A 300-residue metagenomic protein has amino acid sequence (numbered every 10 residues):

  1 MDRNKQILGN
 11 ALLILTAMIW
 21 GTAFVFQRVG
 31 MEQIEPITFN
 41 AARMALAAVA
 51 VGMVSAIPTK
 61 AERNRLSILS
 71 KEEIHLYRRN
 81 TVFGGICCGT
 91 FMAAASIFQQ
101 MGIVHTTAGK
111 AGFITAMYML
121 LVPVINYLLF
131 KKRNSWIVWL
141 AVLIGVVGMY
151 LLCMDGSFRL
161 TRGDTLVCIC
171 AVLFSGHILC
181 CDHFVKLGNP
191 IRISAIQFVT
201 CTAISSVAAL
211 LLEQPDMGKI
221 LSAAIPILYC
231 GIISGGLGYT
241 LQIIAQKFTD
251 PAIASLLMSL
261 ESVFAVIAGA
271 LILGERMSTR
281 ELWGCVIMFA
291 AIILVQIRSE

Functional and structural regions predicted by a protein language model:
M1-A41, G89-T90, F98-M101, G156-H183 (+1 more regions): Glycine-/small-residue-enriched transmembrane alpha-helix faces in small-molecule transporters and effluxers
D2, M44, G52, A56-T59 (+3 more regions): C-terminal-most transmembrane helix of multi-pass membrane proteins
I7-L12, T38-P58, F83, V138-I144 (+2 more regions): Hydrophobic alpha-helical transmembrane segments of multi-pass integral membrane proteins, especially transporters
G21, V25, G52, G89 (+9 more regions): Hydrophobic/small/kink-forming positions within alpha-helical transmembrane segments of polytopic membrane proteins
A23-F24, S55-T115, L151, G231-T249: Specific transmembrane alpha-helical segments of multi-pass solute transporters/efflux pumps, especially DMT/EamA
G30, F39, R43, G102 (+9 more regions): Hydrophobic/aromatic residues within transmembrane alpha-helices of multi-pass small-molecule transporters
N40-A42, A111-M117, C181-T202, G235-L271: Helix-helix packing/entry segments at the starts of transmembrane helices
V51, N134-M154, V172-F174, S205 (+1 more regions): Hydrophobic transmembrane alpha-helices of multi-pass small-molecule transport proteins
